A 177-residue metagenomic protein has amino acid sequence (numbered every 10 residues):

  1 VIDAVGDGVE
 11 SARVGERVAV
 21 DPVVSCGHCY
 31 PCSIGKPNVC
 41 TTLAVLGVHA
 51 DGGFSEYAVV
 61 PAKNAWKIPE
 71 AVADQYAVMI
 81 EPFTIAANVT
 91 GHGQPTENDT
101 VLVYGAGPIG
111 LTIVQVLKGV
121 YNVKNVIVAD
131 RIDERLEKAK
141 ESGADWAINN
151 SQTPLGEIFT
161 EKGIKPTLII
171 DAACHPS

Functional and structural regions predicted by a protein language model:
V1, I127-D133, I170-H175: Glycine-rich beta-to-alpha transition loops that act as phosphate-gripper elements at the mouths of alpha/beta enzyme
V1-Y30, P69-A71: Glycine-rich beta-strand-centered segment in the early N-terminal region that forms part of a ligand/cofactor-binding
G6, Q152, A173-C174: Short glycine-/small-residue-rich Rossmann-like dinucleotide-binding loops
G15, N98, A144, K165-T167: Local beta-strand N-terminus motif with an aromatic residue
A19, I169-I170: N-terminal Rossmann-like NAD(P) cofactor-binding module of classical short-chain dehydrogenase/reductase
C26-Y104: NAD(P)H dinucleotide-binding glycine-rich loop of Rossmann-like/cofactor-binding domains, especially the beta1-alpha1
V72-Q152: Mid-domain Rossmann-like dinucleotide-binding core that forms the NAD(H)/NADP(H) cofactor-binding site
T153-I164: Short amphipathic alpha-helix with an adjacent loop that forms part of the alpha/beta core around
